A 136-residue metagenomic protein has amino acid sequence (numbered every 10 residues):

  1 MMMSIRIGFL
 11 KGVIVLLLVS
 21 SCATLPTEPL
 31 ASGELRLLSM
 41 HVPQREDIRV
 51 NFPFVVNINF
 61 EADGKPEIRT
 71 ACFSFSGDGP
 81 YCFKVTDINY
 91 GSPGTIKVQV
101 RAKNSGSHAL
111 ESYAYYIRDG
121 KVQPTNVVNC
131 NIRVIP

Functional and structural regions predicted by a protein language model:
V19-S21: C-terminal motif of bacterial Sec signal peptides marking the signal peptidase cleavage site
A23-V50: Short, compositionally biased P/S/T/A/G/V-rich stretches that sit at domain boundaries
F54-A62: Aromatic/hydrophobic beta-strand junction motif of beta-rich domains
P66-E67, N104-H108: Short tyrosine-centred short linear motifs in exposed loops/low-complexity segments
S74-C82, I117-D119: Change "in extracellular beta-sheet-rich domains … of secreted and cell-surface proteins" to "in beta-sheet-rich domains
Y90-K97: Aromatic sugar-binding surface patches on proteins that engage polysaccharides or sugar-phosphate polymers
H108-R118: Short, aromatic- and glycine-rich surface loops/edge beta-strands on solvent-exposed regions
V122-P136: Short beta-strand elements
